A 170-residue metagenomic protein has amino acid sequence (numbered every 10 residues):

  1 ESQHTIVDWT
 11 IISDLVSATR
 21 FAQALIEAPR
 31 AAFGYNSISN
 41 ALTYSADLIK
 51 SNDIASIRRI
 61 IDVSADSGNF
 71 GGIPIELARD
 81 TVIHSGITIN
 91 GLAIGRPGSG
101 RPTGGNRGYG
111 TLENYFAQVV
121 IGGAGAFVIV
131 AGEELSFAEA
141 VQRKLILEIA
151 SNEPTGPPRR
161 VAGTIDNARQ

Functional and structural regions predicted by a protein language model:
E1-V7, A41-S45, I60-S64, N90-L92: Von Willebrand factor
D8-L15, Y115-F116: Short, flexible, mixed-charge acidic loops at enzyme active sites
T10-I12, I60-I61, I75-D80: "Short basic amphipathic alpha-helical interaction patches in structured regions
S13-R59, A93-G104, G108-T111, A140: Von Willebrand factor
I26, R30, A46-I54, N69 (+5 more regions): Sec-exported extracytoplasmic/periplasmic mature domains
S67-Q118: VWA/integrin I-like adhesion module and closely mimicked acidic/polar interface patches used
I89-G91, F127-V130: Conserved beta-strand scaffold positions in the cores of enzyme catalytic domains, especially in NTP/NDP-utilizing
V128-Q170: C-terminal "exit" segments of structured domains
